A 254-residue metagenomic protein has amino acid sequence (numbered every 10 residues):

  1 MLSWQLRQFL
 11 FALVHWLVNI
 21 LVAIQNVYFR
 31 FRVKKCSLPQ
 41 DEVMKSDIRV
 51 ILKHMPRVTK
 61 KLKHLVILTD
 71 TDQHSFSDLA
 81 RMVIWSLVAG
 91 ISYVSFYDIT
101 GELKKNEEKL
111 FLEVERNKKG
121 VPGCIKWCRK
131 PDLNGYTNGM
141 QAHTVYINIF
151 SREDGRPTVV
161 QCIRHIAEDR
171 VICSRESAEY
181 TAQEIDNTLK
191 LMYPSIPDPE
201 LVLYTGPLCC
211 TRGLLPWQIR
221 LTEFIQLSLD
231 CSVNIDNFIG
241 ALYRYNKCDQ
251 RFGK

Functional and structural regions predicted by a protein language model:
M1-K254: Flexible, compositionally biased loop and terminal segments
